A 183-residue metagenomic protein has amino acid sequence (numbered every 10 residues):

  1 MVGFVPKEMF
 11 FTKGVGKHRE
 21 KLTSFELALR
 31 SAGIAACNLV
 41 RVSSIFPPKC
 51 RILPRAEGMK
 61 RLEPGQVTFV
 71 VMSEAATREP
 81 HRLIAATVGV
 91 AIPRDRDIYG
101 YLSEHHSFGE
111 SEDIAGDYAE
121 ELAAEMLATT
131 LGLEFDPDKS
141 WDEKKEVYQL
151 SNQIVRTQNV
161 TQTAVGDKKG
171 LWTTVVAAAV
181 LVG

Functional and structural regions predicted by a protein language model:
M1-G183: Helix-coil modules at protein/domain termini and other flexible surface or pore-lining loops, especially C-terminal
